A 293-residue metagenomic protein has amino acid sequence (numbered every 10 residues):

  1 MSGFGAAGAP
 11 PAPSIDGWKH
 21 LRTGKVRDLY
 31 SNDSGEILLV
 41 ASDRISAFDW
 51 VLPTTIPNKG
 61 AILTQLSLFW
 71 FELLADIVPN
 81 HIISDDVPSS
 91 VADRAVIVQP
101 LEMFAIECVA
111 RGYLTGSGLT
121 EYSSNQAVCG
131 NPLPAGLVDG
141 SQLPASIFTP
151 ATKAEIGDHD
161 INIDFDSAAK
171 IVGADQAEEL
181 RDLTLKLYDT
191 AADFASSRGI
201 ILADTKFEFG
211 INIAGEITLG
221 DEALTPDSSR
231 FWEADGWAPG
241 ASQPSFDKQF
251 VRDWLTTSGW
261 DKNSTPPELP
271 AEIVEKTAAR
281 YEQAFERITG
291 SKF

Functional and structural regions predicted by a protein language model:
S2-A154, D261-E268, E272-F293: Active-site loop/lid in soluble adenylation, ligation, and acyl-transfer enzymes
S42, T190, T218-P226: Catalytic cores of nucleic-acid ligases and guanylyltransferases
A61, Q65, D175, E179-D182 (+4 more regions): Generic recognition of stable, solvent-exposed alpha-helical segments in well-folded globular domains
Q99-L101, S197-T205, G210-N212, A278: Short, active-site-adjacent segments that bind or coordinate small-molecule cofactors and metal centers
A110, L202-A223: Conserved metal-phosphate-binding beta-hairpin within the catalytic cores of diverse ATP-dependent phosphoryl-transfer
Q142-A174: A short mid-domain helix/strand-loop element embedded in enzyme catalytic domains that forms or borders the active-site
V172-A203: A long amphipathic alpha-helix within ATP-dependent nucleotide-binding catalytic cores
A223-A284: C-terminal helix-cap and adjacent tail motif
